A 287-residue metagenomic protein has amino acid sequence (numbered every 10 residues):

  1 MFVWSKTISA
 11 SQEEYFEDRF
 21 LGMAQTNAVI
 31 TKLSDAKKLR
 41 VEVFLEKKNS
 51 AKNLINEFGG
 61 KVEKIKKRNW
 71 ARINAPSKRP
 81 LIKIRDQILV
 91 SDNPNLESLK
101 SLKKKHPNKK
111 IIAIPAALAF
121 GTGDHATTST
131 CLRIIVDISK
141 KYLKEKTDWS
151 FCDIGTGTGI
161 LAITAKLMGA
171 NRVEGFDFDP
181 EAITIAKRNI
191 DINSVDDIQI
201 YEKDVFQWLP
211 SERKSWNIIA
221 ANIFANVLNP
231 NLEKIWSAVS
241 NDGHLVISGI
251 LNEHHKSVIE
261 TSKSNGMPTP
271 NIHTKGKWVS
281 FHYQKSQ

Functional and structural regions predicted by a protein language model:
F2-K103: N-terminal auxiliary segments of SAM/dcSAM-dependent transferases
Q25-T26, A170, V195, M267: A structural motif
F58, D86, P107-K109, N171 (+1 more regions): A short helix-to-beta-strand connector/capping loop
K61, L89, S150, R172 (+2 more regions): Conserved beta-strand segments of alpha/beta enzyme cores
W70-E145: SAM-dependent Rossmann-like transferase core, predominantly class I methyltransferases with a strong bias toward
K110, D148-W149, G243: Nucleotide donor/acceptor-binding cores
L118, T122-Q207: Conserved SAM/SAH cofactor-binding pocket of Class I
F178-S286: S-adenosylmethionine
